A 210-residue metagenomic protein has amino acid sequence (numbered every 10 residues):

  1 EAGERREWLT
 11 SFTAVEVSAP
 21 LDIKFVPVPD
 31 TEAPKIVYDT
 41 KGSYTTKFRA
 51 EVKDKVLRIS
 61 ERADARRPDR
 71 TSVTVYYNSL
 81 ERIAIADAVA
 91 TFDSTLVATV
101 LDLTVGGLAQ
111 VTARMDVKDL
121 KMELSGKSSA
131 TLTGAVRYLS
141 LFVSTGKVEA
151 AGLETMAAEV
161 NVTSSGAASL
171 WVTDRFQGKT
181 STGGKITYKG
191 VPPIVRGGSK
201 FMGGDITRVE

Functional and structural regions predicted by a protein language model:
E1-E210: Intrinsically disordered, low-complexity terminal regions
